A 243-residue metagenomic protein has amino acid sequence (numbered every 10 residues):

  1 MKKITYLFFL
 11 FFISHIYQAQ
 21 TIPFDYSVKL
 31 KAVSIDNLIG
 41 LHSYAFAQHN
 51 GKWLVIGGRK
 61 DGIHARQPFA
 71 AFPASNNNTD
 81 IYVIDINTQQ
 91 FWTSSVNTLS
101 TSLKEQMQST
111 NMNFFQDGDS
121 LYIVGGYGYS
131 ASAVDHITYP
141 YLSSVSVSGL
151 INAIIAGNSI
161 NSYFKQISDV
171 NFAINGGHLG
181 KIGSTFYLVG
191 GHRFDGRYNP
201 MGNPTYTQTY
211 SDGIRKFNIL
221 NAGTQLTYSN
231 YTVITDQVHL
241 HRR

Functional and structural regions predicted by a protein language model:
M1-Y26: Bacterial Sec-dependent N-terminal signal peptides
T21-S34, Q89-L103, S148-V170, G213-V238: Blade-edge beta-strand/turn elements of extracellular beta-propeller and related beta-sheet repeat scaffolds
K31-T79: Beta-strand-rich domains and repeat architectures in extracellular enzymes and scaffolds, especially beta-propellers
H42-F46, E105-F114, N175-L179, R242: Beta-propeller and closely related beta-sheet repeat lectin domains
K52-I56, S120-V124, T185-L188, R243: Entry beta-strands of beta-propeller and related beta-repeat scaffolds
R59-D61, Y127-Y129, H192-F194: Residue-level signature of beta-propeller blades and closely related beta-rich strand-turn architectures in secreted
A70-Q90, D135-A156, M201-G223: Beta-propeller blade signature
A70-Y122, G128-S130: Blade-loop segments of beta-propeller domains
